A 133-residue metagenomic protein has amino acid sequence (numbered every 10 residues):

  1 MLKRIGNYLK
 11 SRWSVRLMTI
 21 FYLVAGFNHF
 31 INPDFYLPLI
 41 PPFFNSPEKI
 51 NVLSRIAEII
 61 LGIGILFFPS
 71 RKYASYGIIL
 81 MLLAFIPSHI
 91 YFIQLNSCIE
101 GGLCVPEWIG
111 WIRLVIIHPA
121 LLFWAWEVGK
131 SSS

Functional and structural regions predicted by a protein language model:
M1-S133: Membrane-interface extramembranous regions
